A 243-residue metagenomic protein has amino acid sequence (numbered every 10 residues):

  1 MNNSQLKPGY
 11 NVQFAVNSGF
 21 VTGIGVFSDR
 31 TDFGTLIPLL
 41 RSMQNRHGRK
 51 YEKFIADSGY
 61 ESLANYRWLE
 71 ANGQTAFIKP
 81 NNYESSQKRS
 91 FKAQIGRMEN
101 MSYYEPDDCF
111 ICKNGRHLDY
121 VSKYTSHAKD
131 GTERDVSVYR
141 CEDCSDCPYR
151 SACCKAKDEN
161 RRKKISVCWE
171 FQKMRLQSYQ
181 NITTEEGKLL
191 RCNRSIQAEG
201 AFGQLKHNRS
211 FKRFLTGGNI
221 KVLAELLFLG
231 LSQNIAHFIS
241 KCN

Functional and structural regions predicted by a protein language model:
M1-N243: Anion-binding and metal-coordination hotspots
